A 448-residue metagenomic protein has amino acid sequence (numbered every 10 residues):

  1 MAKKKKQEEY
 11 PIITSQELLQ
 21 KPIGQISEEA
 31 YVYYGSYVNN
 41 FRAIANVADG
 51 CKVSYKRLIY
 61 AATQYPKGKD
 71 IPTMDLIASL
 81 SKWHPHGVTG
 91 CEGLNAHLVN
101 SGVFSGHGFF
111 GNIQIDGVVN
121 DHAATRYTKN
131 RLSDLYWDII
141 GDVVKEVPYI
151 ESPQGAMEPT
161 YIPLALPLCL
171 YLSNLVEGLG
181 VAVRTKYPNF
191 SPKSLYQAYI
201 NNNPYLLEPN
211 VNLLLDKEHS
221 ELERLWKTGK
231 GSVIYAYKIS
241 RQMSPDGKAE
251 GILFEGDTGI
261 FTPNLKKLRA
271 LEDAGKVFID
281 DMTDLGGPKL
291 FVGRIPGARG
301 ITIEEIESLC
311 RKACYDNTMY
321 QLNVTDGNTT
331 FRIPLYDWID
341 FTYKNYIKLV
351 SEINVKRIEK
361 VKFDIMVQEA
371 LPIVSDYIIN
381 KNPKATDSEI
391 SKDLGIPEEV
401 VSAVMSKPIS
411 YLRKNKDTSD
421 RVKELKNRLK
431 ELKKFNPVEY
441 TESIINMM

Functional and structural regions predicted by a protein language model:
M1-T228: Catalytic phosphate-handling regions of large nucleic-acid enzymes and associated NTPases
K3-K6, T14-L18, N174-E177, V181-M448: C-terminal interaction appendages of subunits in large macromolecular complexes
